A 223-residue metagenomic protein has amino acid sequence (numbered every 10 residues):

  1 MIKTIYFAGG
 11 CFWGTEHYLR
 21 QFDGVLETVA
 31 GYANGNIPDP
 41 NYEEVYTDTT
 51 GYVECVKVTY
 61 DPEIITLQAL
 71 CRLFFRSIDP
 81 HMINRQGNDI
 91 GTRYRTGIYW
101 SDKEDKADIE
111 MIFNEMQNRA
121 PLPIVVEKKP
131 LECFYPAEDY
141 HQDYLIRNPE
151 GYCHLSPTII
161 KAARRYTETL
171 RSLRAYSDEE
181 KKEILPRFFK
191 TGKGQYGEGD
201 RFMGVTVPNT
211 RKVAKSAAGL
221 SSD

Functional and structural regions predicted by a protein language model:
M1-D223: Flexible coil/turn and secondary-structure edge motifs
